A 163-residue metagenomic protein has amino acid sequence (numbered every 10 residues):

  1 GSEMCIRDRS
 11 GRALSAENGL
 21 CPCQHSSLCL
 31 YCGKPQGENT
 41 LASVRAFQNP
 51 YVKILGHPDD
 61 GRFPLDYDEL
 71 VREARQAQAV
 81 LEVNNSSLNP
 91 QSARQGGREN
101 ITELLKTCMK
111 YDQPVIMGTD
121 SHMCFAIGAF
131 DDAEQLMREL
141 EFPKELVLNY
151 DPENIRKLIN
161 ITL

Functional and structural regions predicted by a protein language model:
G1-I6: Short, small-residue-biased leader/transition segments that mark boundaries at the very start of proteins
R7-D8, D66: A diffuse structural propensity rather than consistent per-protein peaks
D8-L30, P50-Y51: Active-site gating/metal-coordination segments in enzymes
A13-A16, L41-V52, D60-L163: Charged catalytic cores and adjacent phosphate/nucleic-acid-binding surfaces used for phosphate/nucleic-acid chemistry
L28-C32, K53-D60: Surface-exposed cleft-lining segments at the edges of enzyme active sites
L30, K34-L41, R45: Binuclear metal-dependent hydrolase catalytic cores centered on His/Asp/Glu-rich metal-binding motifs
